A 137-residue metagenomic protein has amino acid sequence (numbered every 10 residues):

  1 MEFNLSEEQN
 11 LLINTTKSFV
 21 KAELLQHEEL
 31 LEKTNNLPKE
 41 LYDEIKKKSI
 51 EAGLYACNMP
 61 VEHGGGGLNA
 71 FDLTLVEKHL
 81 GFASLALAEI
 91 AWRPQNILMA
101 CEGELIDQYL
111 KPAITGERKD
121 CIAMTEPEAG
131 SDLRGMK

Functional and structural regions predicted by a protein language model:
M1-L11: Intrinsic disorder at enzyme termini
L12-K17: Extended amphipathic alpha-helical segments enriched in small hydrophobics
L25, E29-K137: Glycine-rich flavin
